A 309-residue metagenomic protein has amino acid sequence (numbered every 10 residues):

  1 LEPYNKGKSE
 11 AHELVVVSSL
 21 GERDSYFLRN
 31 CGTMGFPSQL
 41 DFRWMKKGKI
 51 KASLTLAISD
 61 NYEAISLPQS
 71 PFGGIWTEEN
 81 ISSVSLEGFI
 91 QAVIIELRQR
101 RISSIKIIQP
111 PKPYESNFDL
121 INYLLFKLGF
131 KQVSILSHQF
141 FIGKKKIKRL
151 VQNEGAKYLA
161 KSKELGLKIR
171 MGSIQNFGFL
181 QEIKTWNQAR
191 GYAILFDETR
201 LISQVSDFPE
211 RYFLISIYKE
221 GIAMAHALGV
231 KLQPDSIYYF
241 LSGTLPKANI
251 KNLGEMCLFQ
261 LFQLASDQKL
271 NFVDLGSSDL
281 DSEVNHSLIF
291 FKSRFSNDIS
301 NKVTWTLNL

Functional and structural regions predicted by a protein language model:
L1-E63, Q109-S134, F140-A248: A conserved beta-strand-loop-helix scaffold within acyl/acetyltransferase catalytic domains
P37-Q39, Q99-I102, D267-L270: Short, high-confidence coil segments that cap the C-terminus of an alpha-helix and link into the following beta-strand
D60-F72: Conserved acyl-donor/pantetheine-binding loop and adjacent beta-alpha core of acyl/acetyltransferases and related
S70-N117: A gly/proline- and charged-residue-enriched helix-loop-helix capping module
P71, I135-S137, L288: Residues that flank catalytic or metal-binding motifs in active/ligand-binding sites
P71-S83, Q188-R190, G243-I250: Short histidine-centered catalytic/ligand-binding loop motif
E87-A92, R211-L309: Aromatic (often tryptophan-rich) hydrophobic motifs at membrane interfaces
K106, R170, D274-L275: Short catalytic-loop micro-motif centered on adjacent basic/acidic residues
